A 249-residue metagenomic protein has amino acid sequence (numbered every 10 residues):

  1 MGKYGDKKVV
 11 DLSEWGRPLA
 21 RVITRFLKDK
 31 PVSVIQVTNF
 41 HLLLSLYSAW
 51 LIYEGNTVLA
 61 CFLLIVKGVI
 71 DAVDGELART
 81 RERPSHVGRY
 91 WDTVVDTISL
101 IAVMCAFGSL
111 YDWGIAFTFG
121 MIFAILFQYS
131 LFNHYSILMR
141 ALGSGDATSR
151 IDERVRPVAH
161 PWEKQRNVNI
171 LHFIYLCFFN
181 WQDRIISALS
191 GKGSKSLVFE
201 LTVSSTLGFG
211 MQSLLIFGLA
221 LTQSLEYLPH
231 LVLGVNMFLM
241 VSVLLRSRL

Functional and structural regions predicted by a protein language model:
M1-P18, L138-L249: C-terminal membrane-associated helical module and adjoining short loops/tails
V22, F26, A72, E76 (+1 more regions): Membrane-spanning helices that line or support transport/gating and their immediate boundary helices in channels
V34-N39, W91-D96, L201-G210: Select subsegments of transmembrane alpha-helices in polytopic membrane proteins, especially boundary-proximal
V34-V87, V103-M104, G120-F123: Membrane-embedded alpha-helical segments that form the functional core of polytopic membrane enzymes, especially those
S45-Y53, V103-F107, N133, A220 (+1 more regions): Structural signal for membrane-spanning alpha-helices in multi-pass inner-membrane proteins, emphasizing helix cores
I52-L59, S109-A116, L221-P229: Transmembrane helix interruption/hinge and helix-loop junction motifs
A60-K67, A116-I125, P229-L239: Hydrophobic core segments of alpha-helical transmembrane domains in multi-pass membrane proteins
G108-L138: Alpha-helical transmembrane segments
